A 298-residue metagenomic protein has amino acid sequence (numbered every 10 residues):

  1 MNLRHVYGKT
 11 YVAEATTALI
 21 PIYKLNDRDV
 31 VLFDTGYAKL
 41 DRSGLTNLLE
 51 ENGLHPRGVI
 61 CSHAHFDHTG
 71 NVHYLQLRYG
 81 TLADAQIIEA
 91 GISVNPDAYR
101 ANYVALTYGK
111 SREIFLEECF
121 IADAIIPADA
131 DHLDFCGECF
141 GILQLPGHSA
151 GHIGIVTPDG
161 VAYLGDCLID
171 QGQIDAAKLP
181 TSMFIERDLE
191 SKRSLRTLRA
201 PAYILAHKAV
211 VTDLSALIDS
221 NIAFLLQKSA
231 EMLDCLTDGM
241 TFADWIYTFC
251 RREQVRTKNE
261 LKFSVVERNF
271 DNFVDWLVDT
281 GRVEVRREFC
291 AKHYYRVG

Functional and structural regions predicted by a protein language model:
M1-N52, G154-G165: Conserved beta-strand hairpin/beta-sheet module of binuclear metal-dependent hydrolase folds, prominently
K9, Y23, D34, H63 (+6 more regions): Divalent metal-coordination and catalytic microenvironments
L19-I22, N26-D29, L40-S43, E50 (+14 more regions): A structural signal for the main folded, soluble domain(s) of proteins
V31, I60, A83, V161-L164 (+1 more regions): Residue-level marker for buried hydrophobic side chains located in beta-strands that build the well-ordered beta-sheet
Y37-A38, C139-P146, A150-L226: Metallo-beta-lactamase
Y37-H132: Active-site HxH/HxHxD metal-binding segment of metal-dependent hydrolases
E51-L54, F135-E138, T197-R199: Glycine-rich phosphate-binding loop signature in dinucleotide/nucleotide-binding domains
E231-G298: C-terminal regulatory/interaction regions
